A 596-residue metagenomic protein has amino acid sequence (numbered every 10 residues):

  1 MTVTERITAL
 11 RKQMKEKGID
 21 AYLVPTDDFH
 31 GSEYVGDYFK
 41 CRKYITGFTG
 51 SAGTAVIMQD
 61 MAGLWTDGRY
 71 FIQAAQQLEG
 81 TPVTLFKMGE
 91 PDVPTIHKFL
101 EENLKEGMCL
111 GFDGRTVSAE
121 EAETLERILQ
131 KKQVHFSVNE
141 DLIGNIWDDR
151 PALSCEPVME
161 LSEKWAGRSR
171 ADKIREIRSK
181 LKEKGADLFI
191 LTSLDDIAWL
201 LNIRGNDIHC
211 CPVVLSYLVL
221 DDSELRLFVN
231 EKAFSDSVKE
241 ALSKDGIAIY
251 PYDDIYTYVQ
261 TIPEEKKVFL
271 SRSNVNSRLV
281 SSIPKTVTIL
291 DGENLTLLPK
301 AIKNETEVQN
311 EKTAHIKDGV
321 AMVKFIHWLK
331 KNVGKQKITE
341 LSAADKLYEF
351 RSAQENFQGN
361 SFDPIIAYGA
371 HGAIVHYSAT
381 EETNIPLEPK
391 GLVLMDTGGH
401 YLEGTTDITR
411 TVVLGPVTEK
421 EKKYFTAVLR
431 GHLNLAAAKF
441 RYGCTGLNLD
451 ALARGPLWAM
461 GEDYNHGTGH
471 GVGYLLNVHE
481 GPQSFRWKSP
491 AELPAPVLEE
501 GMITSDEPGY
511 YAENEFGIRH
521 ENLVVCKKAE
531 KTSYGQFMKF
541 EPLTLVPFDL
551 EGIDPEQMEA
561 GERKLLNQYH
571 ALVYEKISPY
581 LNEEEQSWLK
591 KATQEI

Functional and structural regions predicted by a protein language model:
M1-I596: Active-site neighborhoods and metal-handling regions in enzymes and metal-associated proteins
